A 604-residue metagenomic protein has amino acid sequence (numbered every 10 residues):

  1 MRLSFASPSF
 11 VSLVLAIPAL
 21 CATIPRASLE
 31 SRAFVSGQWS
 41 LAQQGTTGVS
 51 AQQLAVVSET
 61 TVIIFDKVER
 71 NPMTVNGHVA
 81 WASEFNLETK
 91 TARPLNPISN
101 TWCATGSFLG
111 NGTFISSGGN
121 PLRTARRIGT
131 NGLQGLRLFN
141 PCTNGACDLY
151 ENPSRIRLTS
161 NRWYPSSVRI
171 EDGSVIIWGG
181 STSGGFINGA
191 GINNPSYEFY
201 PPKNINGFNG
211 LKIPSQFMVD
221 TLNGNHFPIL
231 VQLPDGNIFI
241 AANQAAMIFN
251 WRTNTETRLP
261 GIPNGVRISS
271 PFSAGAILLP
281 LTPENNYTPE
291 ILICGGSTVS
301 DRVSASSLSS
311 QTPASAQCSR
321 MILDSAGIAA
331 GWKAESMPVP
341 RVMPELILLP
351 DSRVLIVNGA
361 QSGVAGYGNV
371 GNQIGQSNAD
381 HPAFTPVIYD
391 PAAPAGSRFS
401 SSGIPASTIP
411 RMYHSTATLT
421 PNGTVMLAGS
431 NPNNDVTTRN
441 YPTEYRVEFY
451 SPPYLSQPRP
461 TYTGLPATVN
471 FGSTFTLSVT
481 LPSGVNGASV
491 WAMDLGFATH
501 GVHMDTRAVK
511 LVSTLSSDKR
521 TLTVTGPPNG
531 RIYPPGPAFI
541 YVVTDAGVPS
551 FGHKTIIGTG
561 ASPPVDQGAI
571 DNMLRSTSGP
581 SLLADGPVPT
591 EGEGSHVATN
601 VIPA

Functional and structural regions predicted by a protein language model:
M1-S28, R32, A604: Fungal secretory targeting signals
P25, L29-Q43, Q53-I98, G118-N144: Beta-propeller domains
F34-Q43, T89-I98, F139-T159, W178 (+6 more regions): Blade-edge beta-strand/turn elements of extracellular beta-propeller and related beta-sheet repeat scaffolds
Q44-T47, A51, I98, L455-G487 (+2 more regions): Beta-strand/beta-sandwich contexts
S50-A55, T60, D66, A80 (+11 more regions): Beta-propeller and closely related beta-sheet repeat lectin domains
T61-T74, A80-N86, F384, T474-V548: Immunoglobulin-like IPT/TIG beta-sandwich domains and homologous Ig-like subdomains
H78-T89, N131-G145, A190-I205, A245-N250 (+3 more regions): Beta-propeller blade signature
M218-V364: Beta-propeller domains
